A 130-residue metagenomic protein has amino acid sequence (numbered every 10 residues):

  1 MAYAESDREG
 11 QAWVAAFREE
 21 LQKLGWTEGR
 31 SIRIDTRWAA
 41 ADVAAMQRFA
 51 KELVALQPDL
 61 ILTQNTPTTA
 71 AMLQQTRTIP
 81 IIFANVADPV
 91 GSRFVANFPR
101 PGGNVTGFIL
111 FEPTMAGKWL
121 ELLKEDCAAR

Functional and structural regions predicted by a protein language model:
M1-R130: Short hydrophobic alpha-helices and adjacent helix-cap/hinge residues
